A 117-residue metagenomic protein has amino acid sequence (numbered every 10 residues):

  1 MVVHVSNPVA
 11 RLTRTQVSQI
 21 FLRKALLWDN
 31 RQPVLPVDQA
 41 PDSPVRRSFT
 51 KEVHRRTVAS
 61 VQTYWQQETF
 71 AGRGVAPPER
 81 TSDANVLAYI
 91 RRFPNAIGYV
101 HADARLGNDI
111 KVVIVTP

Functional and structural regions predicted by a protein language model:
M1-P117: Exported/periplasmic ABC-transporter solute-binding proteins
